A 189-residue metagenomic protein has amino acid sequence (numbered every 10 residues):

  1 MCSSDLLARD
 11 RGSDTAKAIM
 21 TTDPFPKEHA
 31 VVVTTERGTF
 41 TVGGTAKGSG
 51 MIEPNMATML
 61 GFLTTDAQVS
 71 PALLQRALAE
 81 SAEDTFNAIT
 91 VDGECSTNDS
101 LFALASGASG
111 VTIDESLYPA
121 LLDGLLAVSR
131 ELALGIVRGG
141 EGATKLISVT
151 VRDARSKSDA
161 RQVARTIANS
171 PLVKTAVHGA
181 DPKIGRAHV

Functional and structural regions predicted by a protein language model:
M1-S3, H188: Short, small-residue-biased leader/transition segments that mark boundaries at the very start of proteins
S4, G43-T45, L60-T65, L101-G107 (+1 more regions): Short glycine-rich or small-residue beta-strand-to-loop segments that form or flank ligand, phosphate, metal/Fe-S
S4-F86, S96: Glycine-rich, mobile lid/loop segments that gate access to catalytic sites or pores
K47, G93, I167: Residue-level signature of catalytic and energy-coupling elements of molecular machines, predominantly ATP/GTP-dependent
S49-I52, I89-D92, L134-G139: Short beta-strand/turn micro-motifs at beta-sheet edges
S70-L132: Acidic, glycine-rich loop-and-beta core segments that form the ion-binding/anion-interacting portion of active sites
G107-D181: A glycine- and small/hydrophobic-rich beta-loop-beta segment that serves as a flexible "lid/hinge" or phosphate-binding
P182-R186: Claisen-condensing/thiolase-fold acyl-transfer catalytic domains that form or cleave C-C bonds in fatty acid
